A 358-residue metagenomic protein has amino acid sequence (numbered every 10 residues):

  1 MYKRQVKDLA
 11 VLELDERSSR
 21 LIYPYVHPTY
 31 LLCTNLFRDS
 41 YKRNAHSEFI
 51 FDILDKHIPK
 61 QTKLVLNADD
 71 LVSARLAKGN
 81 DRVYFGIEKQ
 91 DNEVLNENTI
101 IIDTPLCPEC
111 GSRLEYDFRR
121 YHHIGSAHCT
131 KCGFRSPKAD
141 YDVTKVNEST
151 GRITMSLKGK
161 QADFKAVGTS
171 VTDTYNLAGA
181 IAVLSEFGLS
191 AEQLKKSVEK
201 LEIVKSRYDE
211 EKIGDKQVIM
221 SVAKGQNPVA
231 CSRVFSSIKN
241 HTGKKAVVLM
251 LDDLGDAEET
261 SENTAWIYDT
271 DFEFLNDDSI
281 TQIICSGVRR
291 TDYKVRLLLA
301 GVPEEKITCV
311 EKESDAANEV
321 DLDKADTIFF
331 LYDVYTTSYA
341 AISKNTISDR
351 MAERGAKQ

Functional and structural regions predicted by a protein language model:
M1-Y2: Short, small-residue-biased leader/transition segments that mark boundaries at the very start of proteins
Q5-K7, V11-D117: Flexible active-site lid/hinge loop adjacent to a nucleotide/diphosphate and Mg2+-phosphate binding pocket
V6-K7, V26-T29, P59-T62, A77-R82 (+7 more regions): Short glycine/proline-enriched coil/turn segments at helix->beta-strand junctions
R20-I22, K42-R43, R75-A77, V94 (+6 more regions): Short glycine-/acidic-enriched loop or helix-start segments at secondary-structure transitions that form or flank
T34, V65, N176, A180 (+1 more regions): Residue-level signal for inorganic ion chemistry
F37-D39, D91, Q161-A162, L254-D256: A short, flexible beta-alpha/helix-coil linker loop
V83-V229: Adenine nucleotide phosphate-binding catalytic loops in nucleotide-utilizing enzymes
T104, G111, I124-S136, S185-L189 (+2 more regions): ATP-dependent carboxylate-amine ligase
